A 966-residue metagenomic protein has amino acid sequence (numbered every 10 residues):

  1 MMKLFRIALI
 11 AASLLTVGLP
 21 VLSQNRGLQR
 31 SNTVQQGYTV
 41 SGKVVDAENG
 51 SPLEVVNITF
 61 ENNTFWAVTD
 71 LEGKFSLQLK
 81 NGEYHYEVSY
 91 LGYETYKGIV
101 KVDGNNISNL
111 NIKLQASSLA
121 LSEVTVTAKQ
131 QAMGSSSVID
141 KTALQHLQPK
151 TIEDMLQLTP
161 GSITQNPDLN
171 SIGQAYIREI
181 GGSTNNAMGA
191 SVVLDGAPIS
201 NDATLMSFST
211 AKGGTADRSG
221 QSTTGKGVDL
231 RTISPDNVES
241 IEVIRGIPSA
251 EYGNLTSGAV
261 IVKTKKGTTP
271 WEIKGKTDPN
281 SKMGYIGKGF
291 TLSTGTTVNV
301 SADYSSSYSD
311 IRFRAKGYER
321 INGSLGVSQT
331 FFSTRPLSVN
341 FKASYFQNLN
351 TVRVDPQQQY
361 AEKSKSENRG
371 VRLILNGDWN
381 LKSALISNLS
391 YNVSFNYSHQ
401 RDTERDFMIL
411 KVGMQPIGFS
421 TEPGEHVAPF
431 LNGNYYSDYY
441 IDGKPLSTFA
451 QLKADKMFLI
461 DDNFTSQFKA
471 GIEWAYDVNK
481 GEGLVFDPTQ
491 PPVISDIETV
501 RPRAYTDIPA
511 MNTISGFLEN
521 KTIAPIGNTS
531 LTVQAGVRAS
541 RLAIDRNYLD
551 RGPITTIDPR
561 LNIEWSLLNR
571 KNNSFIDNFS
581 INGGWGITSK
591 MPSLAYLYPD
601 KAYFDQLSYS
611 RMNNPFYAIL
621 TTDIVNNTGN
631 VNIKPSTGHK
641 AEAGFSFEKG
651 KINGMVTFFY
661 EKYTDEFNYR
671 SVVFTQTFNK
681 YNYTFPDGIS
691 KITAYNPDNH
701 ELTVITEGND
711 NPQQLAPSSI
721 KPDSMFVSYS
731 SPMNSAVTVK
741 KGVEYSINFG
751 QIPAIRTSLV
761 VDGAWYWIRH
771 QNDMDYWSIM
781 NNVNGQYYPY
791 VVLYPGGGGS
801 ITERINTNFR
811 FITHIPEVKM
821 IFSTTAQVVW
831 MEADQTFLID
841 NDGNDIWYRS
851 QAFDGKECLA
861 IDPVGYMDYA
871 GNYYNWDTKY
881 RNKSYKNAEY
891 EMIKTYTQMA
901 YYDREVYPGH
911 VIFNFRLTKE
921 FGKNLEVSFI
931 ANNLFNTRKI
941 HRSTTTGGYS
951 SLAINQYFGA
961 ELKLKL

Functional and structural regions predicted by a protein language model:
Q24, K212-G214, S589, Y663-D665 (+3 more regions): C-terminal beta-signal and adjacent terminal beta-strands/loops of Gram-negative outer-membrane beta-barrel proteins
N25-T33, G37, K43-N49, V56-T59 (+2 more regions): Short, acidic, small-residue-rich periplasmic hinge/interaction motif at the N-terminus of Gram-negative outer-membrane
G37, N57-E61, F65-V68, S122-K150 (+3 more regions): N-terminal periplasmic "start-of-domain" segments of outer-membrane beta-barrel proteins
S76, A197-I244: Short acidic/polar hinge/loop motifs at secondary-structure boundaries that mediate gating or recognition
S108-K113, I152-M155, Q174-Y176, V193 (+2 more regions): N-terminal periplasmic accessory domains that precede and gate Gram-negative outer-membrane beta-barrel machines
E153, Q157-K212: Extracytoplasmic beta-strand/coil segments of soluble accessory domains associated with Gram-negative outer-membrane
F331-F346, S366-Y548, N569, G742-E744: Face-selective signature of the C-terminal outer-membrane beta-barrel domain
I526-N528, K680-D842: Gram-negative outer-membrane beta-barrel transporters
